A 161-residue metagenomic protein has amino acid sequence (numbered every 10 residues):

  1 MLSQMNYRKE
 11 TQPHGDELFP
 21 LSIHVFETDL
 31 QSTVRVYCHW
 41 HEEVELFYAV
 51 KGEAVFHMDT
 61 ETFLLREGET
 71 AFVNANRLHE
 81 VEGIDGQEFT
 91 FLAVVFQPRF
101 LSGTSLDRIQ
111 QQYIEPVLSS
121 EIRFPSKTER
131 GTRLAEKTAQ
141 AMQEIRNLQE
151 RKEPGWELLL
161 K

Functional and structural regions predicted by a protein language model:
M1-R66, T70, R77, Q111-Q112 (+1 more regions): Generic protein-terminus/edge-of-domain signal
L2-S22, E27, E82-R146: A hydrophobic/aromatic-rich effector-binding and dimerization subdomain of bacterial HTH-type transcriptional regulators
K51, A75, F96-P98: Residues immediately flanking
M58, L101-T104, E153-P154: A generic structural signal for short coil/turn motifs at secondary-structure boundaries
N74-N76, E82: Residue-level recognition of conserved beta-strand edge/terminus positions
A75, E121, Q149-K152: A general structural signal marking secondary-structure boundaries and capping sites
T132-R133, Q149-K161: All-alpha amphipathic helical-bundle segments outside canonical DNA-binding/catalytic cores that form hydrophobic
